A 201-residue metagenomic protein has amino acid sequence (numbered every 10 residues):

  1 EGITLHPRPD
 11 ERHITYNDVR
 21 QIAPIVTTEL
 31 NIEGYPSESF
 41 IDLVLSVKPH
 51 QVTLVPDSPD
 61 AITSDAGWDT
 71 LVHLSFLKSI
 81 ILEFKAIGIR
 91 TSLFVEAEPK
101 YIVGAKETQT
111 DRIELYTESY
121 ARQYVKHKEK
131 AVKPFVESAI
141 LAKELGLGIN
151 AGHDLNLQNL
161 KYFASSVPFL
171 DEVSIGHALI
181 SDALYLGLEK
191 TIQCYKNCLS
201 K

Functional and structural regions predicted by a protein language model:
E1, I25-T27, S46-V52, A86 (+2 more regions): Glycine-enriched alpha-helix->loop->beta-strand junction motifs that scaffold or abut catalytic
G2-P24, P56-D69, T117-K126: Glycine-rich, proline-tolerant flexible connector loops at the mouths of alpha/beta enzymes
I3-L5, T28-I32, V52-L54, T91-L93 (+4 more regions): Hydrophobic faces of well-ordered beta-strands that scaffold small-molecule active sites in alpha/beta enzyme cores
V19-H73: Glycine/small-residue-rich loop that forms an oxyanion/phosphate-binding "nest" at active or ligand-binding sites
A23, A66, H127-K128, D182-K201: C-terminal helical cap(s) of enzyme catalytic domains, especially alpha/beta-barrels
E38-V47, E98-T108, I149-A151, L155-L170: Catalytic cores of alpha/beta
L54-A61, D111-Y124, P168-L188: Glycine-rich phosphate-binding active-site loops on the catalytic face of alpha/beta enzymes
R90-A142: Histidine/lysine/aspartate-rich catalytic loop segments that bind and position anionic ligands
